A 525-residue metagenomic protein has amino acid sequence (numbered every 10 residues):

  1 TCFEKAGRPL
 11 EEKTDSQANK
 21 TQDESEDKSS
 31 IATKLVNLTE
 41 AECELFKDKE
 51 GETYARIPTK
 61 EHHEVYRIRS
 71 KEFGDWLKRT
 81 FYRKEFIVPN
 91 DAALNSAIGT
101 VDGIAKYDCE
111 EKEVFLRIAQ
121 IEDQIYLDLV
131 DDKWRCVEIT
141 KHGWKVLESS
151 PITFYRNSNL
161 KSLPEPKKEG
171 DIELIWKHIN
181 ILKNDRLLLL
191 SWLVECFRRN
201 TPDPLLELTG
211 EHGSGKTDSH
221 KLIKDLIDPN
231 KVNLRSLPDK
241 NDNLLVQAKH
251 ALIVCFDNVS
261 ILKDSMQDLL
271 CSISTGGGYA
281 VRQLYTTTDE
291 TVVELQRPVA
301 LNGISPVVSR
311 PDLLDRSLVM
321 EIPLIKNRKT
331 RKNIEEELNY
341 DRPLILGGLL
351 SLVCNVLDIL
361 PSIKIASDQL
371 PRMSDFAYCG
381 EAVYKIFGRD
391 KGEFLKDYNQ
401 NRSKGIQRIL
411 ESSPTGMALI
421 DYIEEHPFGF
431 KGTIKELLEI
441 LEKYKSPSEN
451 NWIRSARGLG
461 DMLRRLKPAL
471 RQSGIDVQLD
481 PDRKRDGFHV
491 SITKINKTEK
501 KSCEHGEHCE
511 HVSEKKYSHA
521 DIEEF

Functional and structural regions predicted by a protein language model:
C2-K168, V246, G347, S351 (+3 more regions): N-terminal nucleic-acid engagement/recognition segments and initiation subdomains in replication, restriction
D23-T33, A41-E64, E72-T80, L262 (+1 more regions): DNA transaction DNA-binding modules
R56-H62, T140-H250, S362: P-loop NTPase catalytic core of nucleic-acid-dependent motor ATPases
D228, Q267-T291: Conserved catalytic/switch belt of AAA+ P-loop NTPases
L244-A248, Q283-L301: AAA+/SF3 P-loop NTPase mechanochemical coupling elements
K249-G278: Conserved P-loop NTPase "ATPase switch" module shared by AAA+ and STAND
H250-L252, G277, L295-P298, L313-S317: Short glycine-/polar-rich loops that comprise or flank the Walker A/P-loop and associated switch/sensor motifs
S309-K326: A short helix-turn-beta junction within AAA+ P-loop NTPase domains corresponding to the substrate/partner-engaging
